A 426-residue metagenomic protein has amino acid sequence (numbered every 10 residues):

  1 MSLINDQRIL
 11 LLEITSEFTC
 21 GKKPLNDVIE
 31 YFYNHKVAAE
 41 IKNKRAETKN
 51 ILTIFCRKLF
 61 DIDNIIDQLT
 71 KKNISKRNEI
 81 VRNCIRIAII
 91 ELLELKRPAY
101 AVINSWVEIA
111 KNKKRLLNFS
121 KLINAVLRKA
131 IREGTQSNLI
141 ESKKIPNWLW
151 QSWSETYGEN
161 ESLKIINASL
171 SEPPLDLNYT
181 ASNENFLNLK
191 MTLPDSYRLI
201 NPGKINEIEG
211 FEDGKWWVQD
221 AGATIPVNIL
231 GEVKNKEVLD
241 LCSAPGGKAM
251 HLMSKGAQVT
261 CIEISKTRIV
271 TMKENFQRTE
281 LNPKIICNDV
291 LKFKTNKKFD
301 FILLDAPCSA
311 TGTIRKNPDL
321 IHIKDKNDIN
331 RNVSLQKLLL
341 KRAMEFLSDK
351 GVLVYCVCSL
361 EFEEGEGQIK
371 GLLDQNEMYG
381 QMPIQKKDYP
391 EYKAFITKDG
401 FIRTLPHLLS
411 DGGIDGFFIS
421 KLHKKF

Functional and structural regions predicted by a protein language model:
M1-F426: S-adenosylmethionine
